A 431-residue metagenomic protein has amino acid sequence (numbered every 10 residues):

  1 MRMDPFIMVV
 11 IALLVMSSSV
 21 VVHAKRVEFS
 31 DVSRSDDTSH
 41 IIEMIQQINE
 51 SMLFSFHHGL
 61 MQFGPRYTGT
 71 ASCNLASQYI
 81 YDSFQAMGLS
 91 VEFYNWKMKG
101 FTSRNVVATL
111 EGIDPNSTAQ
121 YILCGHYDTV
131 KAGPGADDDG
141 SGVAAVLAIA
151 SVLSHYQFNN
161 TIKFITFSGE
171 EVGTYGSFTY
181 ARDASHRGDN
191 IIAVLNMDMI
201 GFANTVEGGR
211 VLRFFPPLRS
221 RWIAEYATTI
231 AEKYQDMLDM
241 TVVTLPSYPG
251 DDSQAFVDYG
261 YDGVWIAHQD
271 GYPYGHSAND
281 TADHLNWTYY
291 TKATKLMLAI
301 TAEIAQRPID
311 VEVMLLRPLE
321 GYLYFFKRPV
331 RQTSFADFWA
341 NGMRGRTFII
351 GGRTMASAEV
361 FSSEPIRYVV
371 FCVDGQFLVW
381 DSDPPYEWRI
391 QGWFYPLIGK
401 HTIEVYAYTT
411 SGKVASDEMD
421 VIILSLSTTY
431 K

Functional and structural regions predicted by a protein language model:
M1-S30, V313-P318, V405, V421 (+1 more regions): Secretory targeting signatures
A24-A71, L110-E111: N-terminal hydrophobic or amphipathic helices/low-complexity stretches enriched in small/hydrophobic/Pro/Gly
S39-Q47, M61-S72, F93-K97, V130-D139 (+5 more regions): Second-shell loop/turn segments in exported
S55-E111, D239-M240: A non-catalytic alpha/beta surface segment that caps or lines the substrate-entry region of metallo-dependent hydrolase
R66-T68, K97-F101, G112-N116, Y127-K131 (+5 more regions): Solvent-exposed loop/turn segments at secondary-structure junctions within structured extracellular/periplasmic domains
V130-W222, Y226, Y248-P249, S253: Acidic/histidine-rich catalytic neighborhood of metal-dependent amide-processing enzymes
T205-E312: Active-site-adjacent substrate-binding region of metalloamidase/peptidase-like peptide-processing proteins
V313-Y430: Long, low-complexity serine/threonine/glycine- and acidic-rich segments characteristic of extracellular
